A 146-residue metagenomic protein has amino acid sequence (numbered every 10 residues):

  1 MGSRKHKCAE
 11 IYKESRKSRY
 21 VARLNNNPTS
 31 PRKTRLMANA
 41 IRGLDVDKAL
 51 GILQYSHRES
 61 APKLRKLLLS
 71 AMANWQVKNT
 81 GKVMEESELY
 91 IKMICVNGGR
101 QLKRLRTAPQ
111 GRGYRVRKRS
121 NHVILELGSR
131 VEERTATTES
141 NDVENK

Functional and structural regions predicted by a protein language model:
G2-N25, T29, L36, A40 (+1 more regions): Structured, basic alpha/beta domains of bacterial-type, RNA-associated proteins
